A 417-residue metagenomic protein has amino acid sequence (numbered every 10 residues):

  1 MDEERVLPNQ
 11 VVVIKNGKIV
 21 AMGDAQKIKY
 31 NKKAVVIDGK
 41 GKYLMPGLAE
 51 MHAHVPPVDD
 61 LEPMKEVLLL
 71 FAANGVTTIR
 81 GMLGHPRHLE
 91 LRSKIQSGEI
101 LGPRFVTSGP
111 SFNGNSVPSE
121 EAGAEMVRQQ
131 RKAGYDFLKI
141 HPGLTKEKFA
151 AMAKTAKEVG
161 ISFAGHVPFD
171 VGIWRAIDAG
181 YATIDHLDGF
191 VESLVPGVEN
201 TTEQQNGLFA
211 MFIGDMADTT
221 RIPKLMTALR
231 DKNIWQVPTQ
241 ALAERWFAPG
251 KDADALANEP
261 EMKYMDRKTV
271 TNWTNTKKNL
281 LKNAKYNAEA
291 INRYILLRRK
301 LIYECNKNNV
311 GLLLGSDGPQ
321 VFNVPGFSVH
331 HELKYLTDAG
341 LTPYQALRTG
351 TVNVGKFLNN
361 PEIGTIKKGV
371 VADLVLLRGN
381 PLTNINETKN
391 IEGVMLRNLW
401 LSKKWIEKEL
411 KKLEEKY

Functional and structural regions predicted by a protein language model:
M1-V11, D24-K27, L296, V324 (+2 more regions): Acidic, glycine-enriched loop/beta-strand segments at the rims of small-molecule binding/catalytic pockets
E4-M45: Histidine-rich, glycine-flanked metal-binding segment
V12, G17, G41, A49-H52 (+14 more regions): Divalent metal-coordination and catalytic microenvironments
G39-E99, N115-E121, E147, W174-G180 (+2 more regions): Metal-associated gating/positioning segment near the N- to mid-region
V67-R87, G102-S111, R131-L144, I161-A164 (+3 more regions): Divalent metal-dependent hydrolysis catalytic cores, especially in the metallo-beta-lactamase
R92-Q96, F149-G160, R230, I302-N306 (+1 more regions): Surface-exposed amphipathic alpha-helices with a cationic face
S116-P168: Metal-dependent enolase-superfamily TIM-barrel catalytic cores that perform enediolate-based chemistry
M126, A133-D136, L144, V195-A339 (+1 more regions): Active-site neighborhoods of metal-dependent hydrolases
